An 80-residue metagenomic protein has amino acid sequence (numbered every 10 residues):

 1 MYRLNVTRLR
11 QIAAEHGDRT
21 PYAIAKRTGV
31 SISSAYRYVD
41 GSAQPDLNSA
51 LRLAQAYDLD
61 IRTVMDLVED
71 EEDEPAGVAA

Functional and structural regions predicted by a protein language model:
M1-A23: A short, Lys/Arg-rich alpha-helix, primarily the initiator
R3, R37, Q55, M65-A80: Short, charged recognition helix plus adjacent turn of helix-turn-helix-like nucleic-acid-binding domains
L9, I24, A35-Y38, V64: Conserved hydrophobic/aromatic packing and binding residues within compact polymer-binding modules
D18, S42-N48, D73-E74: Short, solvent-exposed alpha-helical "recognition" segments
A23-A25, L53: Short alpha-helical "recognition helix" segments of helix-turn-helix
G29-P45: Recognition helix of helix-turn-helix/homeodomain-like DNA-binding domains that insert into the DNA major groove
N48-T63: DNA major-groove recognition helix of helix-turn-helix/homeodomain DNA-binding modules
